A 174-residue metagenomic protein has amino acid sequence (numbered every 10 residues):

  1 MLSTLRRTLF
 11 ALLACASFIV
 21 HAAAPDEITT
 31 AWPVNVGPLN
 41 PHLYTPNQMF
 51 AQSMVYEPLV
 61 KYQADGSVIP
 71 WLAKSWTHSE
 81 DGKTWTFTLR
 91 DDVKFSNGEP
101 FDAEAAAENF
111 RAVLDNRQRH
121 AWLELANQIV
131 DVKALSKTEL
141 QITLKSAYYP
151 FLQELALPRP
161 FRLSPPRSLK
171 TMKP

Functional and structural regions predicted by a protein language model:
M1-L9: Bacterial N-terminal signal peptides that target proteins for export
T8-S17: Bacterial N-terminal signal peptides
F18-A22: Sec/Tat signal peptide C-region and signal peptidase I cleavage site
A23, T88, L123-M172: Surface-exposed binding/hinge segments that line and control ligand-binding clefts or catalytic entry sites
A31-E80, E108-R111: N-terminal lobe/hinge region of extracytoplasmic solute-binding protein
N35-P38, G66, D92-K94, V113 (+1 more regions): Solvent-exposed loop/turn segments at secondary-structure junctions within structured extracellular/periplasmic domains
M54, S67, W71, T88 (+4 more regions): Extracytoplasmic/secreted proteins, especially bacterial periplasmic and envelope-associated proteins
S75-R119, L135, Q141: Aromatic- and charge-enriched surface segment that lines or borders ligand/interaction sites
